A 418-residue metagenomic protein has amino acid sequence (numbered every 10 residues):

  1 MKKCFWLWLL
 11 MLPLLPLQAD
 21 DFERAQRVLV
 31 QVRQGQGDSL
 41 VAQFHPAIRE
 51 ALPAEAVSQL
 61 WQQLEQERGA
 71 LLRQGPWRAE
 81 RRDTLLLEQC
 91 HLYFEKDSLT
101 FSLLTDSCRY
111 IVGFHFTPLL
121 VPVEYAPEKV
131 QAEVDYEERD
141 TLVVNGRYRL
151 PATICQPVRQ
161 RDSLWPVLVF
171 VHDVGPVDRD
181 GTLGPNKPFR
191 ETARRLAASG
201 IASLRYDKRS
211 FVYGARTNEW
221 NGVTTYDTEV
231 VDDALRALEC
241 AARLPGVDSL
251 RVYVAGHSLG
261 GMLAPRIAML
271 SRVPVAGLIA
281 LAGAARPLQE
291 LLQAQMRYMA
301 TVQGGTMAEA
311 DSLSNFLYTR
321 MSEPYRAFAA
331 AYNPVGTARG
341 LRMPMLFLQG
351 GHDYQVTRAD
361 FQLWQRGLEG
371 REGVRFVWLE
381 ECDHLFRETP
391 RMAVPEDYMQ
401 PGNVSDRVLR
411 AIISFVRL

Functional and structural regions predicted by a protein language model:
V121-S163: N-terminal cap/lid segment of alpha/beta-hydrolase-fold proteins
S163-D173: Short beta-strand element of the alpha/beta-hydrolase
V171-E229, R387-D397: Cap/lid segment of the alpha/beta-hydrolase catalytic domain
A215, S271-R320: Hydrolase active-site cap/lid region
V223-P245: Alpha/beta-hydrolase active-site loop
C240-Q295: Primarily recognizes the serine-hydrolase "nucleophile elbow" in alpha/beta-hydrolase and SGNH/GDSL folds
L341, F347-Q349: Short beta-strand/loop motif that positions the catalytic acidic residue of the alpha/beta-hydrolase fold
M343, V356-G367: Short alpha-helix in the alpha/beta-hydrolase fold that links the catalytic acid
